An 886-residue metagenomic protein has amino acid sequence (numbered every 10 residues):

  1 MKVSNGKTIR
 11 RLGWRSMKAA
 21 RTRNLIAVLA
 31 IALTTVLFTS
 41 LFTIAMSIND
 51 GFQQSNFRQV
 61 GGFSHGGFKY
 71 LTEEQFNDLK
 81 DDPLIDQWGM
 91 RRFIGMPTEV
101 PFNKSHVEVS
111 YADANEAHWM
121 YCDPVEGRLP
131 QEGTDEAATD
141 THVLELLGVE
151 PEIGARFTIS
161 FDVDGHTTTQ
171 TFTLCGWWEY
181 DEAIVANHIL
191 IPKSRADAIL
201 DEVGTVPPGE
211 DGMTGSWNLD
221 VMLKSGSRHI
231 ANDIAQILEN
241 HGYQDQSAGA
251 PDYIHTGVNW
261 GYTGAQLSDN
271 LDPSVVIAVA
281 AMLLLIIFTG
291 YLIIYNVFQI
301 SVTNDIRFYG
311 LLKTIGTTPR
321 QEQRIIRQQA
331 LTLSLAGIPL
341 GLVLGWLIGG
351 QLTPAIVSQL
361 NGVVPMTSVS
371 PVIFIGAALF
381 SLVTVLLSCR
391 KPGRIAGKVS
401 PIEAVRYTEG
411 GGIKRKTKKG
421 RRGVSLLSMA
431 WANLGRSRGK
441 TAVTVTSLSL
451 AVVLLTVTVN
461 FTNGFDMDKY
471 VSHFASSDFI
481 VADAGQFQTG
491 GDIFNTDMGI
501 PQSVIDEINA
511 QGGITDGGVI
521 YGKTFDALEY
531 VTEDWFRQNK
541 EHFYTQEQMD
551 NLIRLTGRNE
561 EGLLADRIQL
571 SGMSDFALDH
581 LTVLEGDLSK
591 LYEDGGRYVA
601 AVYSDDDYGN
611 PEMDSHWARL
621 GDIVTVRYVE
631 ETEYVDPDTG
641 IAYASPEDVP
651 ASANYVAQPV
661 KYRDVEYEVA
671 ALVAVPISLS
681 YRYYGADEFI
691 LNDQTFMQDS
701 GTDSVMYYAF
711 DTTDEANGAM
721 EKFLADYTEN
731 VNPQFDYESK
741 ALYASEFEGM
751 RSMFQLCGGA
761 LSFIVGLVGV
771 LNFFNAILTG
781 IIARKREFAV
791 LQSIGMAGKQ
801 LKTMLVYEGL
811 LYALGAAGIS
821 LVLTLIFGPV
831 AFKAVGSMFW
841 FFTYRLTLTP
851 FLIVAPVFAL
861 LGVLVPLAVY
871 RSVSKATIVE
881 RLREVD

Functional and structural regions predicted by a protein language model:
M1-I26, I300-Q321, I348-F374, V383-L455 (+5 more regions): Feature of multi-pass inner-membrane transport and sensor proteins that recognizes transmembrane helices together
V3, R10-K18, N24-A30, S40-G66 (+24 more regions): Cytosol-facing boundaries of transmembrane alpha helices in integral membrane proteins
A20, L292-L333, G769-L811: Interfacial "coupling" helices/loops that link adjacent transmembrane helices in transporter permeases
A32-T39, T43, G290, A330 (+15 more regions): Small-residue faces within membrane-embedded alpha-helices
M46-Q266, N463, Y470-G758: Basic-flanked hydrophobic alpha-helices used for secretion and membrane insertion
I48, L271, I338, L342-G376 (+5 more regions): Short helix-loop junctions at transmembrane helix boundaries
D269-I286, V372, E748-V765: N-terminal membrane-entry
F754-V768, T779, F788, V822 (+1 more regions): Hydrophobic multi-pass inner-membrane translocation pores used for secretion and envelope-lipid/glycan export
